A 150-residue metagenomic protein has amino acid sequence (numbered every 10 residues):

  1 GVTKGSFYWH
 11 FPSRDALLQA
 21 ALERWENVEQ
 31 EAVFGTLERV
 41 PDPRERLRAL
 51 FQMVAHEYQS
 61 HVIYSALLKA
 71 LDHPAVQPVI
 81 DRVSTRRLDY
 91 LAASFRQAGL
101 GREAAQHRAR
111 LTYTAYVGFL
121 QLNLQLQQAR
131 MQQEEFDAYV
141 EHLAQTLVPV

Functional and structural regions predicted by a protein language model:
G1-A20: Helix-turn-helix
A16-L18, L47-V54, P74-D81: A ubiquitous short alpha-helical element
A20, E31-Y64, T112: Hydrophobic alpha-helical connector segments
A21-W25, E29, L91: Generic hydrophobic, amphipathic alpha-helix propensity
F34, F51, L67-L68, A92-R96: Amphipathic alpha-helical segments within well-ordered protein domains
E57-D81, Q125: Amphipathic alpha-helical segments used for helix-helix packing
Q77, D81, R96-V150: Hydrophobic/aromatic-rich alpha-helical bundle segments in the mid-to-C-terminal region
V79-R86, Y90: Short, solvent-exposed amphipathic helices
